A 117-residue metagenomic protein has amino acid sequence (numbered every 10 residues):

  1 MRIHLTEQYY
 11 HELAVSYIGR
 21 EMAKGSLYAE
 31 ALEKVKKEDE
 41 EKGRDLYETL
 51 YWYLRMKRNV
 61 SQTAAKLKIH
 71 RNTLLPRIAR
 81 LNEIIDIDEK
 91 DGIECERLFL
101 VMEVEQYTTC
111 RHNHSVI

Functional and structural regions predicted by a protein language model:
M1-I117: Cytosolic nucleotide-utilizing catalytic cores of signal-transduction proteins
